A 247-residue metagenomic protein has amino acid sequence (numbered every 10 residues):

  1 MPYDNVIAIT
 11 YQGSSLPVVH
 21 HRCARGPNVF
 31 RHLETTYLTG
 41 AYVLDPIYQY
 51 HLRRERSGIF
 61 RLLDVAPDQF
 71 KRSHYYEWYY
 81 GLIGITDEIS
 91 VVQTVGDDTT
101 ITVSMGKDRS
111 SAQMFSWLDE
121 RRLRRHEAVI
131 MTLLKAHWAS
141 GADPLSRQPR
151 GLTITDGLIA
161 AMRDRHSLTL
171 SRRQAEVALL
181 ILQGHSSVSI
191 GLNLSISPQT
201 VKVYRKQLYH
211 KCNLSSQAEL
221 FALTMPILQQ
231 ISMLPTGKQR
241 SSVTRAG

Functional and structural regions predicted by a protein language model:
P2-R109, R122, A128, T132-W138: Regulatory input/activation interfaces that engage signals or partners
S111-T155: Juxtadomain coupling helices with adjacent low-complexity linkers
D143-R173, M233-T236, S241: Regulatory hinge/linker segments at domain boundaries that couple sensory/effector modules to output domains
L170, S189, V203, A218 (+3 more regions): Non-catalytic regulatory/interaction regions at protein termini and inter-domain linkers
A175-V177, E219: Pre-recognition alpha-helix immediately N-terminal to the DNA-recognition helix within helix-turn-helix or winged-helix
I181-H185, T224: Short helix-to-turn junction characteristic of helix-turn-helix DNA-binding domains, especially the helix
G184-E219: Recognition helix of helix-turn-helix DNA-binding domains
H210-S215, L223, I227-I231: Residue cluster at the C-terminal edge of the helix-turn-helix DNA-binding motif
